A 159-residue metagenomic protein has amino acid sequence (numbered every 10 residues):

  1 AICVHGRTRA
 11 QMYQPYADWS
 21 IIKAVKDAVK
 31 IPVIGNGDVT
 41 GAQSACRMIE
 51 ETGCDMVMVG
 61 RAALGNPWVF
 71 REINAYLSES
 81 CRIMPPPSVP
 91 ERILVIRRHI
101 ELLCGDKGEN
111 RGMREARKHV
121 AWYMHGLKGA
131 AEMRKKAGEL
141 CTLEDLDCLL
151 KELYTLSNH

Functional and structural regions predicted by a protein language model:
A1, Y13, S20, A24-G35 (+1 more regions): Alpha/beta catalytic cores of nucleotide-metabolism and tRNA/nucleoside-modifying enzymes
C3-R7: Short beta-strands and strand-loop turn motifs
T8-P15: Short, small-residue-enriched loops and turns at beta-alpha junctions that line or gate enzyme active sites
